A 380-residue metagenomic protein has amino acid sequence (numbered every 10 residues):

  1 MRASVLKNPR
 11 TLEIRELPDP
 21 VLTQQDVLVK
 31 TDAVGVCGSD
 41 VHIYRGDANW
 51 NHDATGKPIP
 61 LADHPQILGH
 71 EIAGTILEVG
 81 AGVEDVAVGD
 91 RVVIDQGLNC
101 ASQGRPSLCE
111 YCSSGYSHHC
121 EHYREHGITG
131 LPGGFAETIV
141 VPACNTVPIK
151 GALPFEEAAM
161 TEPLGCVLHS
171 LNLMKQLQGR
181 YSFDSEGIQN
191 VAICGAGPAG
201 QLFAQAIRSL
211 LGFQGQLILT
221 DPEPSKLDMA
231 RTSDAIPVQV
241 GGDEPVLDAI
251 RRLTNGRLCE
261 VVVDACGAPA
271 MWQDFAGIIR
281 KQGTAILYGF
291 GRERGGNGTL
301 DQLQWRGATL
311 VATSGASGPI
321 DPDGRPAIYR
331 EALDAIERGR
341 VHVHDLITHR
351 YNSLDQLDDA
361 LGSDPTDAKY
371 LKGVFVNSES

Functional and structural regions predicted by a protein language model:
P20-V34, N49-L108, K150-A152: Glycine-rich beta-strand-centered segment in the early N-terminal region that forms part of a ligand/cofactor-binding
I59-P65, H70, N99-V191: NAD(P)H dinucleotide-binding glycine-rich loop of Rossmann-like/cofactor-binding domains, especially the beta1-alpha1
C144, L153-D243: Mid-domain Rossmann-like dinucleotide-binding core that forms the NAD(H)/NADP(H) cofactor-binding site
P222-K226, P269, R292: Helix N-cap at the beta1-alpha1 junction of Rossmann-like dinucleotide-binding domains, i.e., the first residues
D248-R252, G296-T348: C-terminal substrate-binding/catalytic core of Rossmann-like NAD(P)-dependent dehydrogenases/reductases
A249, Q273-A276, K281, P326-S380: C-terminal hydrophobic helical "lid"/dimerization subdomain of Rossmann-like NAD(P)H-dependent oxidoreductases
I279-G296: ADP-ribose/adenylate-binding Rossmann-like module
